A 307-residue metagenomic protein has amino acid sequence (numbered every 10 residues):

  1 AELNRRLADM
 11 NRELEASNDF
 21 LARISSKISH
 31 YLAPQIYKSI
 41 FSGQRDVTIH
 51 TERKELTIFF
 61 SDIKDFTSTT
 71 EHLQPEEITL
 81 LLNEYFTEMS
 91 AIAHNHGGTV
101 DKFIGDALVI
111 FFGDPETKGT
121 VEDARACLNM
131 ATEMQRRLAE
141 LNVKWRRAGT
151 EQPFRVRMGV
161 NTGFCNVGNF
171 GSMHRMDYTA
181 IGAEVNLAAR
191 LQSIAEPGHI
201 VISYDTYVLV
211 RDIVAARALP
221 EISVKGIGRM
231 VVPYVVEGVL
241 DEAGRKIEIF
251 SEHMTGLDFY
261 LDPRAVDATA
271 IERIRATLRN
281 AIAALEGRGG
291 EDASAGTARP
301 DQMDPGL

Functional and structural regions predicted by a protein language model:
A1-R53, A298, Q302: Regulatory cytosolic signal-relay segments
E15, L21-S25, S29, D46-N129 (+1 more regions): Catalytic NTP-binding/metal-coordinating core of nucleotidyl cyclase/transferase enzymes
Y31, G43, K118, M134-R137 (+7 more regions): Conserved, well-folded catalytic cores of nucleic-acid-processing and energy-transducing macromolecular machines
Y37, F41, N83-T87, A188 (+2 more regions): Short amphipathic alpha-helical segments
I92, H96-A126, E140-A183, V208-I213 (+1 more regions): Catalytic core of nucleotidyl cyclases, primarily class III adenylyl/guanylyl cyclases
M134, G159, E272: Histidine- and acidic-residue-rich, metal-dependent catalytic cores
R155, P197-L307: Intrinsically disordered, glycine/charged-rich C-terminal tails and inter-domain linkers that flank nucleotidyl cyclase
N161-T162, F170, A183-Y204: Catalytic/regulatory signature loops of cyclic-dinucleotide turnover enzymes and related class III nucleotidyl cyclases
